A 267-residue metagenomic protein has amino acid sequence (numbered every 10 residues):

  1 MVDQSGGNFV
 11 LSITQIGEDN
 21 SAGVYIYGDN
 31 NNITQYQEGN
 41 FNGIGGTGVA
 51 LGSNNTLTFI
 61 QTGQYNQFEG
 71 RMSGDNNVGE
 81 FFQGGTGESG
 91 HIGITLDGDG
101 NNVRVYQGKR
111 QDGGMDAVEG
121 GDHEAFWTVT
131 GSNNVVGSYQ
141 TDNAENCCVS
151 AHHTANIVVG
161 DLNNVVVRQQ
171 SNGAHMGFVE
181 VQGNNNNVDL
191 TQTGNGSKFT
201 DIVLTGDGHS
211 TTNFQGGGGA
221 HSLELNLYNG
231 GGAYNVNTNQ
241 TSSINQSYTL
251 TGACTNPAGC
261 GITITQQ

Functional and structural regions predicted by a protein language model:
M1-Q267: Low-complexity repeat regions of mature extracellularly deployed or surface/particle-associated proteins
